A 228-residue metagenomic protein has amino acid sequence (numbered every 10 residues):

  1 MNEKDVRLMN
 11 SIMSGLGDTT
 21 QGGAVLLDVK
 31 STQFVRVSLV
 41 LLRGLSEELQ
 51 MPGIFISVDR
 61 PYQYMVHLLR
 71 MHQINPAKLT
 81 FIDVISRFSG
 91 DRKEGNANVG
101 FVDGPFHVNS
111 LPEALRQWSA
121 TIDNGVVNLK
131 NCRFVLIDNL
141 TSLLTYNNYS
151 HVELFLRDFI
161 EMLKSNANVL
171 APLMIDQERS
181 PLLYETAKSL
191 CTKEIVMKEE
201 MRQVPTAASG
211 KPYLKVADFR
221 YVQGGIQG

Functional and structural regions predicted by a protein language model:
N2-L68: Glycine-rich P-loop/Walker A and Walker A-like loops and their local beta1-loop-alpha1 context in P-loop NTPases
V25-K30, F55-S57, I82-V84, L136 (+3 more regions): Conserved beta-strand segments of the P-loop GTPase G domain that flank and frequently precede/overlap
S31-V35, P61-Y62, F88-S89, T141-Y149 (+1 more regions): Short acidic, S/G/P-rich loop/turn micro-motifs used as interaction or catalytic elements
P52, K78-T80, N131-F134, K164-M174: Loop/turn-to-beta-strand initiation segments
Q63-F106, S110: P-loop NTPase catalytic phosphate-binding loop
G90-D158: Phosphate-binding/switch loop-helix module in NTP-utilizing enzymes
N147, H151-R179: Substrate-engagement module of ASCE P-loop NTPases
N168-G228: Phosphate-binding/switch region of NTP-binding enzymes
